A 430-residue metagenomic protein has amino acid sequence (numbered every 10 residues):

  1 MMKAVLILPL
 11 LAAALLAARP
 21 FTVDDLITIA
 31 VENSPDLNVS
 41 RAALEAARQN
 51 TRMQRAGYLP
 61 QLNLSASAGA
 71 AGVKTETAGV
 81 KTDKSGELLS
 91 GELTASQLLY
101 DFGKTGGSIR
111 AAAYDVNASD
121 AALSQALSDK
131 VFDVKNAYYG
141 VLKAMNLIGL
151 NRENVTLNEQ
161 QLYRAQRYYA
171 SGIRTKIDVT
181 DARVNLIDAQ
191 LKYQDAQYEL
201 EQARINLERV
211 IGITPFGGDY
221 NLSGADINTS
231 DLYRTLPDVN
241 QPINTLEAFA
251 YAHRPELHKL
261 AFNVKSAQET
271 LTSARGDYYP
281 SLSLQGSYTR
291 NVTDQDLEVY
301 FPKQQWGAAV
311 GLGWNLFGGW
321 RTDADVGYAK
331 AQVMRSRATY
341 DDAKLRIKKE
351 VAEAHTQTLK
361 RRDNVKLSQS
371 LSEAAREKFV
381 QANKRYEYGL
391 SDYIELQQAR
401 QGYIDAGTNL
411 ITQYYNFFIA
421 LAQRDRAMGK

Functional and structural regions predicted by a protein language model:
A4-A13: Sec-dependent N-terminal signal peptides
L16-S65, L222-K265, K344, L359: Bacterial Sec-pathway N-terminal export signals of envelope proteins
R19-G140, L282, G286, W320-D323 (+1 more regions): Short flexible linkers and secondary-structure junctions
N38-A42, R55-L59, S85, L99-L127 (+6 more regions): Sec/SRP-type N-terminal targeting helices
S65-Q97, G224-V239, T272, Q285-D325: Small/polar, glycine/serine/threonine/aspartate-rich low-complexity segments that form flexible
A113, K176-I187, G327, Y393-Q401: Short, charged, amphipathic alpha-helical segments
D129-F249, A354-Q357, R361, Y403 (+1 more regions): Periplasmic alpha-helical coiled-coil/stalk elements that build and connect Gram-negative outer-membrane
D188-P215, S370-K430: Short segments within alpha-helical structural elements
